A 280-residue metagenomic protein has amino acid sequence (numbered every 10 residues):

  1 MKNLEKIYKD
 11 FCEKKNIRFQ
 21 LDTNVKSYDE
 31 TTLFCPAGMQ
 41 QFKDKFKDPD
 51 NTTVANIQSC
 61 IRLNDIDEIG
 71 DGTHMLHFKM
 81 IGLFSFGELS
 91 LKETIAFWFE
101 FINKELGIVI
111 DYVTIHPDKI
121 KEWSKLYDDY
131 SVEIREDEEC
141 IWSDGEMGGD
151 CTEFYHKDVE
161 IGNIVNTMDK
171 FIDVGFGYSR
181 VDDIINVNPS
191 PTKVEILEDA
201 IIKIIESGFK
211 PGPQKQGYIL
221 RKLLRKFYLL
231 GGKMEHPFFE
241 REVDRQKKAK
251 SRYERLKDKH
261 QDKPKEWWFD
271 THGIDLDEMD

Functional and structural regions predicted by a protein language model:
M1-K222, L229-D258, F269-H272: Structured aminoacyl-transfer and RNA-binding surfaces used for tRNA recognition/handling in the translation apparatus
D275-D280: Conserved glycine-bearing catalytic or ligand-binding loops at nucleotide- and phosphate-handling centers of large
